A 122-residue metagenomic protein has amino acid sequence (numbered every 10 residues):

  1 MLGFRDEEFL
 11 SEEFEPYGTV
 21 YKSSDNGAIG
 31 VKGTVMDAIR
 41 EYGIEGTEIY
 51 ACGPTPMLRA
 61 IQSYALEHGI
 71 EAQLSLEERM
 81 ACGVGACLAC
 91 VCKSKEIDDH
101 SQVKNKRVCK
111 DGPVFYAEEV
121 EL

Functional and structural regions predicted by a protein language model:
M1-R79: FNR/FR-type flavoprotein reductase catalytic core
L10, A60, C90-C92, E119: Residue-level recognition of conserved structural "scaffold" positions that shape functional pockets and channels
P16-G18, A38, L88-C92, L122: Generic alpha-helical propensity signal that fires on short helical segments and nearby coil/disordered stretches
T55-P56, E78-P113: Local cysteine-cluster metal-coordination motifs and their immediate loop/turn environment, predominantly Fe-S cluster
Y116, E121-L122: C-terminal hydrophobic helical "lid"/dimerization subdomain of Rossmann-like NAD(P)H-dependent oxidoreductases
